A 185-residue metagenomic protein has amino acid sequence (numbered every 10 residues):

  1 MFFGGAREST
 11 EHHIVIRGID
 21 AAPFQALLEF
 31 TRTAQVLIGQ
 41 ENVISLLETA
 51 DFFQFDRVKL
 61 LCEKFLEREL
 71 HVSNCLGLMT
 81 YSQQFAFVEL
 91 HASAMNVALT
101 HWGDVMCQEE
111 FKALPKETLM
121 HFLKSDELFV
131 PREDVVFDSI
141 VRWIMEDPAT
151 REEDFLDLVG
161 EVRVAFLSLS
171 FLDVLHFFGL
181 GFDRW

Functional and structural regions predicted by a protein language model:
M1-A6: Compact alpha/beta protein-protein interaction domains typified by the UBC
S9-H13, A21-Q25, R32, I38-W185: Alpha-helical scaffold in the C-terminal half of BTB/POZ domains and their immediate C-terminal extension
